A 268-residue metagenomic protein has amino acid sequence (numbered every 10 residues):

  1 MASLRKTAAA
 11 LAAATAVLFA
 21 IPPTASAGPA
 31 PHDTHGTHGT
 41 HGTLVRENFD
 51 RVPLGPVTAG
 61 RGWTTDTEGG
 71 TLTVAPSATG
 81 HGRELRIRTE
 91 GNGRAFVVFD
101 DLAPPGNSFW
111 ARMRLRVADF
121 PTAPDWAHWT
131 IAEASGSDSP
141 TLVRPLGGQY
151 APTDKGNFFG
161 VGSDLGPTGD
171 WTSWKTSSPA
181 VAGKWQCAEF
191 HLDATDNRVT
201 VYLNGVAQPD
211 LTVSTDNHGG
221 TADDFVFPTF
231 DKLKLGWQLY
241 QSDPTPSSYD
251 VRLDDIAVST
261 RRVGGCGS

Functional and structural regions predicted by a protein language model:
M1-G28: Secretory targeting and sorting signals
P31-T65, S268: Extracellular carbohydrate-recognition regions
P53-I87: Extracellular glycan-recognition surfaces and repeat-rich motifs
E84-R112, G169-K175: Secreted extracellular polysaccharide-interacting domains
H128-S163: Glycan-recognition/cleft segments
S163-C187: Short, aromatic/His-centered strand-loop micro-motif at the edge of beta-sheets
K184-T200: Localized edge beta-strand/strand-to-loop motifs within extracellular or lumenal beta-rich domains
T212-V251: Flexible glycan-contacting loops in extracellular carbohydrate-active proteins
